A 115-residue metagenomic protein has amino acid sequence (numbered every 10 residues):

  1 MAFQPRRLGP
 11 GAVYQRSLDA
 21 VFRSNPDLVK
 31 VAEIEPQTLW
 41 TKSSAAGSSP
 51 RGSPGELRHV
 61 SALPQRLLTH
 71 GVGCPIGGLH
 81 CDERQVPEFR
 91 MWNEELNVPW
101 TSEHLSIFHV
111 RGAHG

Functional and structural regions predicted by a protein language model:
M1-S24: Boundary/entry segment of secreted carbohydrate-active catalytic domains
G9-A12, S44-G47, G78-L79: Short, flexible loop segments at the rims of nucleotide/cofactor-binding pockets, characterized by
V13-S17, E35-L39, V72-I76, L105-S106: Active-site beta-loop-alpha junctions enriched in small/polar residues
Q15, F89, N93, I107-R111: SEC14/CRAL-TRIO lipid-binding/transfer domains and related phosphoinositide-recognition modules that form deep
V21-D27, S48-L68, C81-P99: Acidic (Asp/Glu)-rich catalytic clusters
A32, T101: Conserved, mostly hydrophobic/aromatic
P36-R51: Glycine-rich, proline-tolerant flexible connector loops at the mouths of alpha/beta enzymes
I76-Q85, H109-G115: Surface-exposed, active-site-proximal loop segments in enzymatic domains
